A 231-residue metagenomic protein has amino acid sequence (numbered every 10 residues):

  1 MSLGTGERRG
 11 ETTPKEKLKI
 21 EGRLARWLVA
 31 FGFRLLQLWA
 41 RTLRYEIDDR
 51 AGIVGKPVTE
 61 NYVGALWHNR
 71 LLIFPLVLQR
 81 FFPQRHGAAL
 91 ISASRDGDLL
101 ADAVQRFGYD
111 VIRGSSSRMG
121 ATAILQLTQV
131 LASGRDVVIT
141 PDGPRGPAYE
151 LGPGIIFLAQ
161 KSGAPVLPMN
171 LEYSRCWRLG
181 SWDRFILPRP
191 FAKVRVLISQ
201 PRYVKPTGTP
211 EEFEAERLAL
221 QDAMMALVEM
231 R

Functional and structural regions predicted by a protein language model:
S2-V77, Q84, F191-K193, A219-R231: Membrane-anchoring hydrophobic helices of lipid-metabolizing enzymes
E60-R118: Catalytic core of membrane glycerolipid acyltransferases/transacylases, capturing the structured, soluble-facing
R95, S117-G120, P144-L151: Acidic, metal-coordinating catalytic cores used for nucleic-acid/nucleotide bond scission and strand-transfer chemistry
G114, T140, P168-L171: Generic beta-sheet signal
Q126-L158, S162: Catalytic-site beta-strand/loop segments enriched in glycine and acidic/polar residues
E150-T209: A cross-family acyltransferase "interaction/gating" segment
P201-V204, G208-E229: C-terminal functional extensions of proteins
